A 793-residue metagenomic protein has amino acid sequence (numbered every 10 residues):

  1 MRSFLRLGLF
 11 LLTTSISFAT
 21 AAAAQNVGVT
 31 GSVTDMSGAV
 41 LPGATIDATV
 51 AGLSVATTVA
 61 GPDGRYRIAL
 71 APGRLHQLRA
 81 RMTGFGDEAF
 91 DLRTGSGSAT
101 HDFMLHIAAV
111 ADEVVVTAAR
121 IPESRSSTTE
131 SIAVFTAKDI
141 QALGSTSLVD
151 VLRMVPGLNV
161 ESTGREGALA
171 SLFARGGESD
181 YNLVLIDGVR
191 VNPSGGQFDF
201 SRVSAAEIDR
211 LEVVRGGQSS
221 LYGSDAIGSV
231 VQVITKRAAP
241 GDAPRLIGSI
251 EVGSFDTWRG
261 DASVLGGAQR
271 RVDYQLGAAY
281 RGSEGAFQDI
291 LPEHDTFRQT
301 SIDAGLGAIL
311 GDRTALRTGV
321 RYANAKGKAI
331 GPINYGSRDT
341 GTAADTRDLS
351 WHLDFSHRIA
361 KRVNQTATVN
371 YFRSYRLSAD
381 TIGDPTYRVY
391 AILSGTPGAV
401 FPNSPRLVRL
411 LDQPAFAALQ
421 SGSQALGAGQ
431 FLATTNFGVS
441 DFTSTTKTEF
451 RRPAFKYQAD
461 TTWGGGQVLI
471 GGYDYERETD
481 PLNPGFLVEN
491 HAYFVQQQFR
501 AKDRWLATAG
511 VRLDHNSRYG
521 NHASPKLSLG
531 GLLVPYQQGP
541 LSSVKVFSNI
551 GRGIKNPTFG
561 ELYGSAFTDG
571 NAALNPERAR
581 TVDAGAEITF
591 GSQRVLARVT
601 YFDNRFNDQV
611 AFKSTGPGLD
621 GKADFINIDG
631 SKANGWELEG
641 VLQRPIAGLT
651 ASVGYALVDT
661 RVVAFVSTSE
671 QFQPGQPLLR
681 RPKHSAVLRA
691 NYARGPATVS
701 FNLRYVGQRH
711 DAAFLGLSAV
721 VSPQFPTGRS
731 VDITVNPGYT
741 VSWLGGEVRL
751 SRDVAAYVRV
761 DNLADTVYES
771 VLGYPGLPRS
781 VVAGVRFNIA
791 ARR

Functional and structural regions predicted by a protein language model:
T34-A39, A44-A51, R81-F85, G95-Q141 (+3 more regions): Short, acidic, small-residue-rich periplasmic hinge/interaction motif at the N-terminus of Gram-negative outer-membrane
R67, V189-G216: Short acidic/polar hinge/loop motifs at secondary-structure boundaries that mediate gating or recognition
D102-F103, L148-V151, A170-F173, L185 (+4 more regions): N-terminal periplasmic accessory domains that precede and gate Gram-negative outer-membrane beta-barrel machines
I132, V149-R190, D209: Extracytoplasmic beta-strand/coil segments of soluble accessory domains associated with Gram-negative outer-membrane
S254-G282, L291-G327, T342-A367, W463-L469: Transmembrane beta-barrel wall of Gram-negative outer-membrane proteins
N324-K328, P332-I333, P484-G485, S517-H522 (+6 more regions): Surface-exposed extracellular loop regions of Gram-negative outer-membrane beta-barrel proteins, predominantly
S337-R358, T448-F450, F486, K545 (+4 more regions): Outer-membrane beta-barrel signature, preferentially recognizing the C-terminal barrel domain of Gram-negative
L469-I470, A501-R504, Y601-R605, I626-L715 (+2 more regions): Gram-negative outer-membrane beta-barrel transporters
